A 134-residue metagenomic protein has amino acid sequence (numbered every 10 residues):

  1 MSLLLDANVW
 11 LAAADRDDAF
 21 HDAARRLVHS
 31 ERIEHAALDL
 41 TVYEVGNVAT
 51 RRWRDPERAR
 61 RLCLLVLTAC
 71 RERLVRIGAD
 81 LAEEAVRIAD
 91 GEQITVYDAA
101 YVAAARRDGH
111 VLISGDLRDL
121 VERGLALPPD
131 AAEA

Functional and structural regions predicted by a protein language model:
M1-A37, R52-R61, R118, A134: Short, well-structured N-terminal submotif of metal-dependent ribonuclease cores
S2, V75, V102-A134: Acidic, PIN/NYN-like endoribonuclease modules and their adjacent C-terminal/linker elements
V9, T41, L81, Y101 (+1 more regions): Alpha-helix capping/helix-boundary segments
L11, N47, A103-R106: A cross-family signal for key residues in well-ordered alpha-helices that form functional helical elements
D22-R25, Y43-N47: Internal, well-ordered alpha-helical scaffold/interface segments that support domain packing or protein-protein contacts
E44-R71: Active-site-proximal, substrate-binding regions of enzyme catalytic domains and RNA-binding/basic surfaces
E72-G115: Active-site neighborhoods of divalent-metal-dependent phosphate/nucleic-acid chemistry enzymes
